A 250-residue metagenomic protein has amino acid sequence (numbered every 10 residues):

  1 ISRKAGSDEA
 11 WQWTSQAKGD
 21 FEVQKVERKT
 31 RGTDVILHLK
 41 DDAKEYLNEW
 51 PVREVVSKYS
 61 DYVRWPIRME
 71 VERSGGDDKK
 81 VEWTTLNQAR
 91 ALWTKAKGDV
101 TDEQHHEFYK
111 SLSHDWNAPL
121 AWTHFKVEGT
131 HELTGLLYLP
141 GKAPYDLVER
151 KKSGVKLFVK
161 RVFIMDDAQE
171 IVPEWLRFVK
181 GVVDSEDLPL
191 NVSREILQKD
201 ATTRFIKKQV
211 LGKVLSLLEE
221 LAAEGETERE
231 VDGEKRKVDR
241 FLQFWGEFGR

Functional and structural regions predicted by a protein language model:
I1, Q12, D34-H38, R68 (+5 more regions): Structured core elements
I1-A89: GHKL-type ATPase core
K4, E9, W13, V81-L86 (+6 more regions): Single-stranded RNA-binding surfaces
F21, W50-R53, D77-V182: GHKL/Histidine-kinase-like ATPase module
T33-Y46, L86-G98, V155-D166, V192-A201 (+1 more regions): Short hinge/gating elements
H38, K58-P66, D115, F178 (+4 more regions): Conserved, well-folded catalytic cores of nucleic-acid-processing and energy-transducing macromolecular machines
V183, L190-R240: Extended, well-ordered alpha-helical scaffold/bundle regions in very large, multi-domain proteins
V238-R250: A contiguous, basic/glycine-rich beta-loop/short-helix subdomain that forms a polymer-engagement track
